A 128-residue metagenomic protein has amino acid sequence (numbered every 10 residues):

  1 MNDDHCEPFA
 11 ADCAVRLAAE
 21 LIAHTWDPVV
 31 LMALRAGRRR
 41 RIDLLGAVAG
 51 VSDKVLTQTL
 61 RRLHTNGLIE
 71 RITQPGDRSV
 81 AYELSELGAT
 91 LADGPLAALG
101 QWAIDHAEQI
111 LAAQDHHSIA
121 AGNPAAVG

Functional and structural regions predicted by a protein language model:
M1-A10: Long, low-complexity, charged/polar intrinsically disordered regions in eukaryotic proteins
P8, E70-I72, G128: Long, contiguous secondary-structure blocks with strong helical propensity
F9-V55, R78-E83: N-terminal helix-turn-helix DNA-binding core of bacterial DNA-binding proteins
D12, T90-G128: Amphipathic alpha-helical dimerization/coiled-coil segments that flank or bridge DNA-binding/regulatory modules
L56, L60-N66: Basic amphipathic alpha-helical segments that dock to polyanions
H64-Q74: A short, conserved structural fragment
P75-A98: Basic, amphipathic "hinge/linker" alpha-helix immediately C-terminal to the N-terminal HTH DNA-binding motif
